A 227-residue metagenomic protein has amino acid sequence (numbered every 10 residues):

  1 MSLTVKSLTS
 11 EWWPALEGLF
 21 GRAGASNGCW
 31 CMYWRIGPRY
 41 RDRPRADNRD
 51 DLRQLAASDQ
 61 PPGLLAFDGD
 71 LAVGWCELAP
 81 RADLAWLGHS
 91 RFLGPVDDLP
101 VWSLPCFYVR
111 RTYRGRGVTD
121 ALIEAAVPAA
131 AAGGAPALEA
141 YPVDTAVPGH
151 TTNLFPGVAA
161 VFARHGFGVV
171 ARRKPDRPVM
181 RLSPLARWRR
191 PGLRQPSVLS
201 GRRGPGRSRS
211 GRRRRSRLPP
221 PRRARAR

Functional and structural regions predicted by a protein language model:
M1-I36, P196, R207, R212-R215 (+2 more regions): Conserved N-terminal entry element of GNAT/NAT acetyltransferase domains
W30-G63: Active-site rim helix/loop that mediates acceptor-substrate recognition in acyltransferases
S58, F67, L71-R110, R114 (+1 more regions): Conserved acyl-donor/pantetheine-binding loop and adjacent beta-alpha core of acyl/acetyltransferases and related
L65-F67, E77, V179-S183: Short, well-ordered beta-strand micro-motif
C106-V109, G115-A132: Conserved acetyl-CoA-binding loop-helix of GNAT-fold acetyltransferases
I123, A130-T152: Conserved GNAT acetyl-CoA-binding A-motif
N153-A160, H165, V170-R227: C-terminal "cap" of GNAT-fold acetyltransferases
